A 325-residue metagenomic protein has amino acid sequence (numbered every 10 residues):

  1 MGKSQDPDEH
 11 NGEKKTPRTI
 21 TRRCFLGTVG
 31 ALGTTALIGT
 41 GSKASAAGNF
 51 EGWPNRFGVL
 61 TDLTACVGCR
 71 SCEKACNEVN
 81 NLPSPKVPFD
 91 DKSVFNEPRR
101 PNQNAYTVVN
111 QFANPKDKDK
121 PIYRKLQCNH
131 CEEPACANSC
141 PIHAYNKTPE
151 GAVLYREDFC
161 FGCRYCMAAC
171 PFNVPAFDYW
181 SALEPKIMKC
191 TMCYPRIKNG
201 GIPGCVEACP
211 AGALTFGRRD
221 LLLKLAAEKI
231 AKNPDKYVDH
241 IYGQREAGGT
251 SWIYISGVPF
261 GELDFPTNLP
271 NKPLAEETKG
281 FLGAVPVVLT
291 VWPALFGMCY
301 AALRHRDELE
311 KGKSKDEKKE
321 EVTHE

Functional and structural regions predicted by a protein language model:
M1-N11, E321-T323: Long, low-complexity intrinsically disordered regions enriched in Ser/Thr, Asp/Glu, Pro/Gly
P7-G33: N-terminal secretory signal peptides and thylakoid transit peptides that target proteins across membranes
T16-L26, C66, C72, C166 (+1 more regions): Twin-arginine (Tat) signal peptide motif
R18, G39-E78, C299-E325: C-terminal segment of N-terminal export signals and the immediately downstream linker at the start of the mature
K43-N49, S71-K92, Y106-N110, E133-F161 (+4 more regions): Iron-sulfur cluster-binding cysteine motifs and their immediate structural context in ferredoxin-like electron-transfer
D91-D117: Aromatic- and Gly/Pro-rich amphipathic surface segment
K116-A135: Right-handed parallel beta-helix
A211-K313: Long, compositionally biased charged/polar accessory segments in the mid-to-C-terminal portions of proteins
